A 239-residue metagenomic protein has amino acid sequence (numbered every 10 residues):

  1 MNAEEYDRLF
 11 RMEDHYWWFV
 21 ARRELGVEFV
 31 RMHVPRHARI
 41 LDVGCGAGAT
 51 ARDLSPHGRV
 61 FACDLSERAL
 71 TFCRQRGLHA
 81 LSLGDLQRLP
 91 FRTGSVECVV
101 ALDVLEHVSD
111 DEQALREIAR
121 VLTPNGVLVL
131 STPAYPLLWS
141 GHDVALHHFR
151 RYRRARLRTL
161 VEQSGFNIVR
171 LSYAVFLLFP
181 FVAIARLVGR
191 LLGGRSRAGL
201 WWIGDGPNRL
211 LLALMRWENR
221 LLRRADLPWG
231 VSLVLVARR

Functional and structural regions predicted by a protein language model:
M1-G94, C98-L102, Q113-L115, L221 (+1 more regions): Conserved N-terminal segment of class I S-adenosyl-L-methionine
F10-E13, L128-R150, R154-E162: Short, glycine-/aromatic-enriched active-site segment of Class I SAM-dependent methyltransferases
A51, V108-E112, T132: A structural helix-start
L102-L105, S131: Residues lining the SAM
E112-V127: A short glycine-rich, Lys/Arg-flanked "PGG" loop and its adjoining helix->strand segment in the class I
F166-F176: Conserved S-adenosyl-L-methionine
L178-R239: A C-terminal cap/extension of S-adenosyl-L-methionine-dependent methyltransferases that defines the acceptor-substrate
